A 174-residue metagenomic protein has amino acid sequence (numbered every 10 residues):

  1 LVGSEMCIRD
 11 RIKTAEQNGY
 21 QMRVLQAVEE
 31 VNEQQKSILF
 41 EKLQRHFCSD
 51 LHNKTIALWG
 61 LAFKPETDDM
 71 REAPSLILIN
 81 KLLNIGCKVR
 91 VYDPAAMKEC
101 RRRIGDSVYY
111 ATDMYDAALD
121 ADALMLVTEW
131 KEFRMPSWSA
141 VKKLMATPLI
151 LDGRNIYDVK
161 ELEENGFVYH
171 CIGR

Functional and structural regions predicted by a protein language model:
S4-R174: Structural/interface elements that position substrates and couple domains in central-metabolism enzymes
